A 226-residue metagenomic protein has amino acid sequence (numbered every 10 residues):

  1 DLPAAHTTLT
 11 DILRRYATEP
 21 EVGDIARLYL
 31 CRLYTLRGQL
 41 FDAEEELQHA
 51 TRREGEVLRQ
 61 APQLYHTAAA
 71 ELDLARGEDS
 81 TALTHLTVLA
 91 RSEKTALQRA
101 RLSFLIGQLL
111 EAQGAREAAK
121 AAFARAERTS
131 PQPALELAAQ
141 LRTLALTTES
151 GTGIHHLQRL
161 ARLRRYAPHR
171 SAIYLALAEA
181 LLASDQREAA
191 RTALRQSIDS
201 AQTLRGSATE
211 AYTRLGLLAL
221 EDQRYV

Functional and structural regions predicted by a protein language model:
D1-V226: Acidic, polar-rich low-complexity tracts and alpha-helical solenoid repeat scaffolds
